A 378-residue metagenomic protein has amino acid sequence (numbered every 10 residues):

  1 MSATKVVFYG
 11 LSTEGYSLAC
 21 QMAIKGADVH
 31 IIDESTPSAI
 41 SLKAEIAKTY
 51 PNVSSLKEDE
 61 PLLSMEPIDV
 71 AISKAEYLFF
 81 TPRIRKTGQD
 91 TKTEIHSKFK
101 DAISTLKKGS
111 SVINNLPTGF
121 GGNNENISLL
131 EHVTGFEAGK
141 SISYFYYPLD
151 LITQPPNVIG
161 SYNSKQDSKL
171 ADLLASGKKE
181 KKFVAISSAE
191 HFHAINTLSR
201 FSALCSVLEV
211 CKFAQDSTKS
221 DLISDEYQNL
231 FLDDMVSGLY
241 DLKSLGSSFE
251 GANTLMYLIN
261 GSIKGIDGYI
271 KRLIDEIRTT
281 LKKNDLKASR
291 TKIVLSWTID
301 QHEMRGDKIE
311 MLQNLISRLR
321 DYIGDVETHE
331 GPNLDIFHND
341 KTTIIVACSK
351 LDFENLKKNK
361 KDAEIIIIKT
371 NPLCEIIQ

Functional and structural regions predicted by a protein language model:
M1-T49, L62-V70, A288-I323: NAD(P)+-binding Rossmann beta1-loop-alpha1 motif at the extreme N-terminus of oxidoreductases
Y9-T13, D33-S35, T81-R83, N115-T118 (+5 more regions): Structural motif
Y16, K98-K100, S104, G109-A189: Rossmann-fold dinucleotide-binding core
L56-S111, N333-K357, K369: Rossmann-like NAD(P)-binding element
E190, R200-L286, T291: Interdomain hinge/lid region at the active-site interface of Rossmann-like NAD(P)-dependent oxidoreductases
G246, M256-I344, L351-N355: C-terminal active-site/capping subdomain that shapes the small-molecule cofactor and substrate pocket of enzyme
F353-Q378: Peripheral docking tails and interdomain loops at the edges of cofactor- or intermediate-handling domains
